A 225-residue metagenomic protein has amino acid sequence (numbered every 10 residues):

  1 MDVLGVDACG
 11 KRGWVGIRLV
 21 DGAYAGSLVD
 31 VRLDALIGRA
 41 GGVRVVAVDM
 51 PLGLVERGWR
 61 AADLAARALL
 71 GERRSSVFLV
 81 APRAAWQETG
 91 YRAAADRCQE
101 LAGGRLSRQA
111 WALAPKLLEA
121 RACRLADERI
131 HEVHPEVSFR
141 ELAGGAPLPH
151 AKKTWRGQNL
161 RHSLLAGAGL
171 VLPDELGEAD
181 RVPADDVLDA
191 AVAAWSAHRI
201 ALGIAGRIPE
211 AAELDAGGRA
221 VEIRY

Functional and structural regions predicted by a protein language model:
M1-L4, A8-Y225: RNase H-like (RuvC/DEDD) metal-dependent nuclease/polynucleotide-processing core
